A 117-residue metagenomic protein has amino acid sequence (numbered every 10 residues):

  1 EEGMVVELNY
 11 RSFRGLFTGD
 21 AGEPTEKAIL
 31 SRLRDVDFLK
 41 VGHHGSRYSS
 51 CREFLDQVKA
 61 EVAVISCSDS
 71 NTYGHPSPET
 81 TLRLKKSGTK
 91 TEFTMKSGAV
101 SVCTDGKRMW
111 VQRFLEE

Functional and structural regions predicted by a protein language model:
E1-P76: Active-site-proximal loop/helix segments of hydrolase catalytic cores
C67-E117: Binuclear metal-ion centers of metallo-dependent hydrolases, dominated by the metallo-beta-lactamase
